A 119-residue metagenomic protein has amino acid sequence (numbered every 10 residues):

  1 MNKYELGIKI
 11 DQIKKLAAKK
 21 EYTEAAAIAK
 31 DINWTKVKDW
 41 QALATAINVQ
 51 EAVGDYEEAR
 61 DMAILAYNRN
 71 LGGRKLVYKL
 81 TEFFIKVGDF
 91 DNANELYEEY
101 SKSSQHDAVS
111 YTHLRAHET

Functional and structural regions predicted by a protein language model:
G7-D31: Alpha-helical segment of the N-proximal tetratricopeptide repeat
N33-W34, Y67-N68, S101-K102: Conserved structural position within tetratricopeptide repeats
T112-T119: Conserved small/polar residues in nucleotide/adenosyl-binding loops
